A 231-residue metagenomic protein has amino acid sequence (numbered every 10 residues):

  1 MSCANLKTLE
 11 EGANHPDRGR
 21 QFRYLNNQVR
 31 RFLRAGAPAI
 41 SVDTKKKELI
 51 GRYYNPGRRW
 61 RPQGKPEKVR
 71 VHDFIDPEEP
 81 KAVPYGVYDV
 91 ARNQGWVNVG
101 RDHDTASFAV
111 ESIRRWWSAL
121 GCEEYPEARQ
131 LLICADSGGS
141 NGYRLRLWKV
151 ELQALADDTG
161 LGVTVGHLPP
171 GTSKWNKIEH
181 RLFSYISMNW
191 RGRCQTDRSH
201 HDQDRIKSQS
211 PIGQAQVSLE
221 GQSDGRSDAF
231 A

Functional and structural regions predicted by a protein language model:
M1-E67: Charge-mixed, compositionally biased segments that are often intrinsically disordered regulatory tracts
F22, A109-W116, L145-L152: Well-ordered, non-membrane alpha-helical segments in soluble/globular domains
V29, T44-E48, D89-A91, S137-G139 (+1 more regions): Short, flexible loop/turn elements at secondary-structure junctions
S41, Q130-S137, V165-P170, D204: Extended hydrophobic secondary-structure segments that form protein cores and membrane-embedded regions
E67-C134, G138-G139: Electropositive, glycine- and tryptophan-enriched low-complexity nucleic-acid-binding patches
Y143, V165-S187: RNase H-like two-metal-ion nuclease catalytic core shared by retroviral integrases and related mobile-element nucleases
W148-T164: Two-metal-ion acidic nuclease core segments, chiefly of the RNase H-like superfamily
E179-H180, R191-A231: A cross-taxonomic marker for long C-terminal extensions/tails that follow the last structured domain
